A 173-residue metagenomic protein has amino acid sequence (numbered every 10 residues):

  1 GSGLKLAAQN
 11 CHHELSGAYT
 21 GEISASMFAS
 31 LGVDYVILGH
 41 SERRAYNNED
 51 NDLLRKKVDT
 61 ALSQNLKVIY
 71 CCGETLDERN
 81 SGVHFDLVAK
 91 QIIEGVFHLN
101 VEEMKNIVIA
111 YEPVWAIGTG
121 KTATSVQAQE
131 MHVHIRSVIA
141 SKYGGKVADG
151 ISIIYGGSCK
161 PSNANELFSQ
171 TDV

Functional and structural regions predicted by a protein language model:
G1-A110, V114-V173: Active-site loop-to-helix "anion-binding N-cap" substructures in soluble metabolic enzymes
